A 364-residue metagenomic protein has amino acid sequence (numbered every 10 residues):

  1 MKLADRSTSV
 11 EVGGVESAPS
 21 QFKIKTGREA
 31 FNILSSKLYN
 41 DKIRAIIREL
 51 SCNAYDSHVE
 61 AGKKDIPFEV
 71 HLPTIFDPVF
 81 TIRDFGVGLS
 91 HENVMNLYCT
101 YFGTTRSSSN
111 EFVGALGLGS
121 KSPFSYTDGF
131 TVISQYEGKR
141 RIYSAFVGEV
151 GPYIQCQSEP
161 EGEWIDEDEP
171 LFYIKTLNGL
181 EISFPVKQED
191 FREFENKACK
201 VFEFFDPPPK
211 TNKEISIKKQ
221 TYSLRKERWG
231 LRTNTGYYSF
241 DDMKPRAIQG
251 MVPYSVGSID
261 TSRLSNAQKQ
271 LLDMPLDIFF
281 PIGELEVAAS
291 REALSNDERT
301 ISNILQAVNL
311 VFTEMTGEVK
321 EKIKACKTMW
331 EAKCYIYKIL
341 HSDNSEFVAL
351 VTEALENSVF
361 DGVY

Functional and structural regions predicted by a protein language model:
M1-K23, E69-H71, I75, V87 (+2 more regions): Charge-rich (often acidic), low-complexity intrinsically disordered regions concentrated in mid-to-C-terminal segments
M1-P67, H71, E92-C99: Bergerat-fold GHKL ATPase/HATPase_c domain
G27-L38, F80, S109-F112, N178-K187 (+1 more regions): Short hinge/gating elements
E49-L50, H71-P73, I278-L285: Short loop/turn segments at strand-loop or loop-helix junctions that form parts of catalytic or ligand-binding pockets
Y55-S109, R140, G151-I154: Conserved beta-strand-loop-beta-strand hairpin that lines the nucleotide-binding pocket of ATP/GTP-utilizing enzymes
S109-G230: GHKL-type ATPase core
R192-T313, K333-Y364: GHKL/Histidine-kinase-like ATPase module
N309-I323: Flexible helix-coil linker/hinge segments at domain or subdomain boundaries
